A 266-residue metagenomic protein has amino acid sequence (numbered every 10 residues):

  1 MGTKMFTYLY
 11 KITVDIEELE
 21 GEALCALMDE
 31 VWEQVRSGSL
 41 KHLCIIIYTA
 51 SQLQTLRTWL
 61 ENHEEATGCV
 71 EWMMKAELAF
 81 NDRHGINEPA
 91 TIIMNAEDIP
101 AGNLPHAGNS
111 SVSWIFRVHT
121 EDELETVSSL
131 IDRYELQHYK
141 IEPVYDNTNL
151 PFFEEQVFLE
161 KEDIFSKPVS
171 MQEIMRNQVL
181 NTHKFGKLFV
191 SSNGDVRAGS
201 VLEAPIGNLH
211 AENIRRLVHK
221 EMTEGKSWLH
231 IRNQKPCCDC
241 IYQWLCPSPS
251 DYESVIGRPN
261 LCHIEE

Functional and structural regions predicted by a protein language model:
M1-T58: N-terminal pre-core extensions flanking Radical SAM catalytic domains
L9-K11, G38-H42, E65-C69, N87-P89 (+3 more regions): A general structural motif
V14-E20, C44-Q52, V70-L78, T91-P100 (+2 more regions): Structural motif
Q34-R36, T58-E65, F80-E88, A101-N109 (+1 more regions): Acidic (Asp/Glu)-rich catalytic clusters
A96-A101, H106-L150, G257-E266: Non-catalytic interaction/Regulatory regions outside core domains
S128-G199, L245: A C-terminal junction/extension of Radical SAM enzymes
L202-A204: Residue-level structural signal for beta-strand termini and adjacent loop
I206-E266: Flexible mid-to-C-terminal extensions adjoining Fe-S/redox cofactors in radical SAM and related proteins
